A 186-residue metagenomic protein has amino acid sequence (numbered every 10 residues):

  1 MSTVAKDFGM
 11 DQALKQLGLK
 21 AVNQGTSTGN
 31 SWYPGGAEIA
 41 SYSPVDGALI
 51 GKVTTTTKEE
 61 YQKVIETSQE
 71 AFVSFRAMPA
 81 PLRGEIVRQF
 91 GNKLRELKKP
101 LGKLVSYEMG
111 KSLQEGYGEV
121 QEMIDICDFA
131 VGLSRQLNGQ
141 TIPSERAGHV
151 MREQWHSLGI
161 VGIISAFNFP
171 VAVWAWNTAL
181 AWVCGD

Functional and structural regions predicted by a protein language model:
M1-K52, E85, Q89, G139-S165: Terminal low-complexity tails and localization/encapsulation signals of metabolic enzymes
D7, K99, W174-A175: Generic non-transmembrane alpha-helix signal with a bias for helix starts/N-cap capping motifs
A48-L137, G148: Glycine-rich loop-to-alpha-helix module at the N-terminal edge of alpha/beta enzyme cores
A166-W176: Conserved coil-to-alpha-helix start sites within the AMP-binding
W182-V183: Short hydrophobic alpha-helices that are characteristic scaffold elements of the AMP-binding
